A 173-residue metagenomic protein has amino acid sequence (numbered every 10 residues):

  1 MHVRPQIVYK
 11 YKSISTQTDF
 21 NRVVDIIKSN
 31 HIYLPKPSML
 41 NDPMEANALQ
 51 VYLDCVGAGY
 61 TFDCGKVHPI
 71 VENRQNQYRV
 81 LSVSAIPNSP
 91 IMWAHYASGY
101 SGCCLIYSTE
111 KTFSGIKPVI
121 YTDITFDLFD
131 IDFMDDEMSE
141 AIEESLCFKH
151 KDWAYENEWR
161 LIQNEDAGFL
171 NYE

Functional and structural regions predicted by a protein language model:
M1-E173: Partner-binding and oligomerization surfaces adjacent to conserved cores of proteins that assemble macromolecular
